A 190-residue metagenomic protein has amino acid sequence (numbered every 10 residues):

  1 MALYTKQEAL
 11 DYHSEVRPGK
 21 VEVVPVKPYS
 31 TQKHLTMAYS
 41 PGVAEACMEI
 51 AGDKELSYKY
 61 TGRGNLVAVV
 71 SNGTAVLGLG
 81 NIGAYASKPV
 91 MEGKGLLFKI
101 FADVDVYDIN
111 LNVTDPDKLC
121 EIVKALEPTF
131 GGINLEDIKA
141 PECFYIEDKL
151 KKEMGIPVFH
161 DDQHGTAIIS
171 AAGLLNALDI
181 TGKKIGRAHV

Functional and structural regions predicted by a protein language model:
M1-I156: N-terminal ligand-binding/catalytic initiation module
G62, K183-I185: Short, flexible coil/linker segments at domain boundaries that flank nucleotide/cofactor-interacting
F159-N176: A glycine-rich, Thr/Ser-enriched phosphate-binding loop motif common to dinucleotide/cofactor-binding enzymes
L175-K183: Conserved helix-loop functional segments at active or binding sites
A188-V190: Conserved small/polar residues in nucleotide/adenosyl-binding loops
